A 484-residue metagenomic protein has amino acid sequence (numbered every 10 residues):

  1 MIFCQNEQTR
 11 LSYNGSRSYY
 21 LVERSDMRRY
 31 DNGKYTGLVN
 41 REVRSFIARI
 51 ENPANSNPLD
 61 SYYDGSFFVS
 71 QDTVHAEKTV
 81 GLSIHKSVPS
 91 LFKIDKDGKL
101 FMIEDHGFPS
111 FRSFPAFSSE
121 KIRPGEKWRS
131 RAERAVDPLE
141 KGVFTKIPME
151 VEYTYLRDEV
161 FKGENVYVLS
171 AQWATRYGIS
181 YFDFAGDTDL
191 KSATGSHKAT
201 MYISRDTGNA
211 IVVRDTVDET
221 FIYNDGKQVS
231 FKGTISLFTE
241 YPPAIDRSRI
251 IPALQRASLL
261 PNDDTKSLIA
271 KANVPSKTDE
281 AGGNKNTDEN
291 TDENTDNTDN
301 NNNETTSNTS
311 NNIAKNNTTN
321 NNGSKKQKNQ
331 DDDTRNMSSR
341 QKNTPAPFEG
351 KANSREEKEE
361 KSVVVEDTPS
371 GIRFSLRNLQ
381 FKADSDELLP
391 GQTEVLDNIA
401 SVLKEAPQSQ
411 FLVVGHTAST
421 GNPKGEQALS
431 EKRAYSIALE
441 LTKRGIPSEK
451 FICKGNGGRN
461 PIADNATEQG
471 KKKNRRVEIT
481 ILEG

Functional and structural regions predicted by a protein language model:
I2-H75, A135-S276: Acidic, serine/threonine-rich low-complexity disordered tracts
R44-F46, V88-S90, M149-V151, N165 (+6 more regions): Envelope-exposed proteins and targeting segments
S66-F108: An acidic-aromatic
I84, K121, Q392-V395, I399 (+2 more regions): Stable alpha-helical elements in mature extracytoplasmic
K93-V166: Solvent-exposed helix/loop surface patches that form functional interfaces
R129, V168-Q172, S362-E366, G371-Q380 (+4 more regions): Soluble periplasmic/extracytoplasmic beta-strand elements of cell-envelope proteins
P243-Q410, G484: Periplasmic peptidoglycan-binding/tethering modules of Gram-negative envelope proteins
D386-G391, A406-S409, V414-G484: Periplasmic OmpA-like peptidoglycan-binding domain that tethers envelope proteins to the cell wall
